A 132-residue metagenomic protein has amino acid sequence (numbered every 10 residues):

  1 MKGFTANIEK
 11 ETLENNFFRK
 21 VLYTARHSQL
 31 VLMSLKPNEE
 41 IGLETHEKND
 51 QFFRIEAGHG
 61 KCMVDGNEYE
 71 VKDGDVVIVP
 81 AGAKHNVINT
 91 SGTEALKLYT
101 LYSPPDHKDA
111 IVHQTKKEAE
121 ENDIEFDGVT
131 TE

Functional and structural regions predicted by a protein language model:
M1-H27, Q114-E132: A short, N-terminal "cap"/entry segment at the start of jelly-roll beta-barrel domains of the cupin/DSBH fold
I8-L43, N49, L101: A short glycine-rich, His/Asp/Glu-containing loop-to-beta-strand
R26-S28, P37-E40, H59-K61, E68 (+1 more regions): Short, charged/polar surface micro-motifs in flexible loops or helix N-caps
D50-G60, D65: Glycine- and acidic-residue-biased ligand/ion/polar-headgroup-sensing regions
K61, A81-K108: Ligand-binding loop in jelly-roll beta-barrel domains
N67-A81: Short acidic-glycine-tyrosine-enriched beta hairpin
